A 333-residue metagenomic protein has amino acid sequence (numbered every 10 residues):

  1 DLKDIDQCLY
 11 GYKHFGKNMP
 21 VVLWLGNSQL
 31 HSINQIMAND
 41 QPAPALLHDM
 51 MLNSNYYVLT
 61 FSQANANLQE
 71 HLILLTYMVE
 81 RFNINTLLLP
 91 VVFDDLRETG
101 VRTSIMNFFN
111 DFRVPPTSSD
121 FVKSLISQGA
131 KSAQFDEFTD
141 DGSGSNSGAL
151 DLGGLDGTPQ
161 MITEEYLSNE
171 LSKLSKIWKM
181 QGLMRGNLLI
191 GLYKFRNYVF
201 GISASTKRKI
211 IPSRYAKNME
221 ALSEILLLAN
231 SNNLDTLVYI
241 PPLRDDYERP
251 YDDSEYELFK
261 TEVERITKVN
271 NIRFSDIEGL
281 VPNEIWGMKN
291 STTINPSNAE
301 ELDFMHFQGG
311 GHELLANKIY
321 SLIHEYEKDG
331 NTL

Functional and structural regions predicted by a protein language model:
D1-V21, I36: N-terminal secretory targeting modules
M19, S28-S118: Membrane-embedded segments
L68, L72-L75, M219, G309-Y320: Short, amphipathic alpha-helical "lid/cap" segments that border enzyme active or binding sites
I105-N232: Secreted/periplasmic serine-hydrolase-like ester/acetyl group-modifying domain
D151-L152, L226-E255: Active-site segments of SGNH/GDSL-like serine hydrolases that catalyze O-acetyl group transfer/hydrolysis on lipids
A221-L237, R265-S275: A structural motif corresponding to the C-terminal end of an alpha-helix and its immediate exit/capping segment
L243-I277: Substrate-gating cap/lid alpha-helix
I294-L333: Histidine-centered active-site loop/cap adjacent to the catalytic His in serine esterases/O-acetyl transfer systems
